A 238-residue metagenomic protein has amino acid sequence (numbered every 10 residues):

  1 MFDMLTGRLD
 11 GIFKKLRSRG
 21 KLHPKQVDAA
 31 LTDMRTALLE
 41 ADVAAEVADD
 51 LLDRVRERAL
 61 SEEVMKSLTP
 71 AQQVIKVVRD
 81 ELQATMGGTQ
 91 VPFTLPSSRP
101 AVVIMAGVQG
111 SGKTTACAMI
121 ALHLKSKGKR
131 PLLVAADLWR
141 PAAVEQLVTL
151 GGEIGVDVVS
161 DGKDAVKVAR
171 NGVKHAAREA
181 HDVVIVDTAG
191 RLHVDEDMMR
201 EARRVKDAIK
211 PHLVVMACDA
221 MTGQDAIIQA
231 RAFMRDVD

Functional and structural regions predicted by a protein language model:
M4-A136, A143-T188: Primarily NTPase-proximal linker/entry elements flanking Walker-type ATP/GTP-binding cores
E46, P141-A142, H193, Q224: Short alpha-helical
L138-W139, A220: Short glycine-enriched loops at secondary-structure junctions
P141-L147, A226-Q229: Short, glycine/polar-rich helix-capping loops at beta-to-alpha or helix-loop-helix junctions that flank or form
D164-R178, R191-D238: Conserved catalytic-core segment of NTP-binding enzymes
